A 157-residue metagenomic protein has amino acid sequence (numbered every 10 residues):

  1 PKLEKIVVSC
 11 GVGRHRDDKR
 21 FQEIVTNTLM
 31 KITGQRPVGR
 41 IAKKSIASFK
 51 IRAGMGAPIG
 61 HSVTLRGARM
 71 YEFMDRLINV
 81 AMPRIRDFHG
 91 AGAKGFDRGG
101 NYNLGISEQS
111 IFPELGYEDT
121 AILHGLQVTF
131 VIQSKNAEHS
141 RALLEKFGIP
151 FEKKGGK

Functional and structural regions predicted by a protein language model:
P1-K157: Ribosome-associated RNA-binding proteins
